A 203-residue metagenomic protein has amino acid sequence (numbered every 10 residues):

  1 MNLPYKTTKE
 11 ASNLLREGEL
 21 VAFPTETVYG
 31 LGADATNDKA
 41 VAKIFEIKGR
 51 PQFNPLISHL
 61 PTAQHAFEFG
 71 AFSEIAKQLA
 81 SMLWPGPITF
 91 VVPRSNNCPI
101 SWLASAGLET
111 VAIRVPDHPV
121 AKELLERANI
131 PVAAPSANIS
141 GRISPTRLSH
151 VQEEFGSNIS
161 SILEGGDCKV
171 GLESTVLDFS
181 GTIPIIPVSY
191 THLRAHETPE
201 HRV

Functional and structural regions predicted by a protein language model:
M1-R194: Active-site-adjacent structural elements in enzyme catalytic cores
H192-A195, P199-V203: Single conserved hydrophobic/aromatic residue that forms the stacking wall/gate of nucleotide- or nucleobase-binding
